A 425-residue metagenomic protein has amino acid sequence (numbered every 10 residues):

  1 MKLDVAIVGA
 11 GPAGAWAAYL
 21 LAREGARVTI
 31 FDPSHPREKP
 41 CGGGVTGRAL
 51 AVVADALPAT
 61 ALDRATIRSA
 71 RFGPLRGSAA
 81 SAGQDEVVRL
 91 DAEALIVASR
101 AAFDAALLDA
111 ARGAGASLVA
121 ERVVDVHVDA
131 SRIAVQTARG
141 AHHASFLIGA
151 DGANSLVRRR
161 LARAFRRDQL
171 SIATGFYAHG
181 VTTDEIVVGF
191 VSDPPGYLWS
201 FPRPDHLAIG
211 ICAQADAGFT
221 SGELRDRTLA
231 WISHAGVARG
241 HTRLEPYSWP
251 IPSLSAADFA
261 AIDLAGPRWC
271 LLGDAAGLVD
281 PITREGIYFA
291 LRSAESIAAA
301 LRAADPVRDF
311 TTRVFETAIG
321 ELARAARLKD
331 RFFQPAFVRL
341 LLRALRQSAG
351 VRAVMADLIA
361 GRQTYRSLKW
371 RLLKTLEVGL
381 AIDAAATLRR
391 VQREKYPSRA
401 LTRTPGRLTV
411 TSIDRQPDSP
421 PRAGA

Functional and structural regions predicted by a protein language model:
M1-G11: Beta1/beta-strand and adjacent pyrophosphate-binding region of the FAD-binding site in flavoprotein oxidoreductases
V5-I7, V28, W269: Conserved hydrophobic helix-helix packing surfaces used for dimerization/oligomerization
G14-A15: N-terminal Rossmann-fold NAD(P) dinucleotide-binding loop
A22-C41: Glycine-rich FAD pyrophosphate-binding loop
G47-A106: A conserved beta-strand/loop capping segment in the N-terminal third of enzymes that catalyze redox or closely related
A110-T242: Predominantly flavin-linked oxidoreductase catalytic cores and closely associated redox partners
D125, A217-A300, P306-D309: FAD/FMN-dependent oxidoreductases across multiple families
A299-A425: C-terminal helical "tail/cap" subdomain of flavin- and related membrane-associated enzymes
